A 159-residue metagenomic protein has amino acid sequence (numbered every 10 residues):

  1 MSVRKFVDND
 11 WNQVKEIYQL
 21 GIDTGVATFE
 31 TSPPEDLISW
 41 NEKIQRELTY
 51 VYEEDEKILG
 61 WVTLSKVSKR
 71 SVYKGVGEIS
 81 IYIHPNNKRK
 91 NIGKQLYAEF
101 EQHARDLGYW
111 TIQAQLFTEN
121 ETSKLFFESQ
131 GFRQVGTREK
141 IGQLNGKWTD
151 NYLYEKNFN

Functional and structural regions predicted by a protein language model:
S2-V14: A short beta-loop-alpha structural element at the N-terminal edge of CoA-dependent acyl/N-acetyltransferase catalytic
K15-S32: Helix-loop element at the rim of GNAT/NAT acetyltransferase active sites that forms part of the acceptor-substrate
E30-N86, Y97, N157-F158: Acetyl-CoA-dependent GNAT
K57-G60, T122, W148: Glycine-rich acetyl-CoA-binding "A-motif" of GNAT/NAT acetyltransferases
K88, A114-K124: Conserved beta-strand-loop-alpha-helix junction that forms the acyl-donor binding cleft
R89-H103, L125-S129: Conserved acetyl-CoA-binding loop-helix of GNAT-fold acetyltransferases
A104-L116: Conserved GNAT acetyl-CoA-binding A-motif
Q113-L116, R133-D150: Conserved catalytic-core motifs of GNAT/GCN5-like acyltransferases
